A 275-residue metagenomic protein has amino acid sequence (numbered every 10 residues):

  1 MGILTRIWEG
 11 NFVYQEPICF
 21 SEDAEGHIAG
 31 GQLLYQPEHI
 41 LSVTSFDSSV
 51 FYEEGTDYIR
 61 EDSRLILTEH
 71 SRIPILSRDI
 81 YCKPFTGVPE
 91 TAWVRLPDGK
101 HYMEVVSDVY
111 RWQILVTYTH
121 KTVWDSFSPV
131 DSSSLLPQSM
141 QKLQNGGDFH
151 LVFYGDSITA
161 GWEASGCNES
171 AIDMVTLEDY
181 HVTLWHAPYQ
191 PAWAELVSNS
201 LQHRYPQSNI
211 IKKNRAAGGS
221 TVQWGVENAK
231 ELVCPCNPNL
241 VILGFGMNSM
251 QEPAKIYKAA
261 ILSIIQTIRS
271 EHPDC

Functional and structural regions predicted by a protein language model:
M1-Y154, T159-H186, H203-S208, C236 (+1 more regions): N-terminal secretory targeting modules
Q144-N145, S170, P191-I211, S220 (+1 more regions): Alpha-helical cap/lid subdomain in secreted, periplasmic, or secretory-pathway luminal O-acyl-processing enzymes
N214-A216: Residue-level recognition of beta-strand->loop/alpha-helix junctions
